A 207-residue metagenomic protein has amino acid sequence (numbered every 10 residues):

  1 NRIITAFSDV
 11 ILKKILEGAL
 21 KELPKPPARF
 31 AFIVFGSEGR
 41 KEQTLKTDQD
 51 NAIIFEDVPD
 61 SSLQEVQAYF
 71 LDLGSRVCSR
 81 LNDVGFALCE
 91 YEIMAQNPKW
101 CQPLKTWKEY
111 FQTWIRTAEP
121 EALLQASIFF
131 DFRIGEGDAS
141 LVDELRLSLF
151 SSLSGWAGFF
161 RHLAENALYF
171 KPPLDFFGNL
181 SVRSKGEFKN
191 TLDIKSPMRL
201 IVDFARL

Functional and structural regions predicted by a protein language model:
N1-L207: A nucleotide- and high-energy phosphate-metabolite-utilizing enzyme signature
